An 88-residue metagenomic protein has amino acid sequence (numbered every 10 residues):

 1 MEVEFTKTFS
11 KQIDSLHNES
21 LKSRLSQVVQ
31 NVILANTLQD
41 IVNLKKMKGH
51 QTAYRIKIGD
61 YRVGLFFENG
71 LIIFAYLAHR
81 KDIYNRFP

Functional and structural regions predicted by a protein language model:
M1-E2, V28-Q30, H50, K81-F87: Short, C-terminally biased terminal segments at protein or domain edges
M1-V28: Arg/Lys-rich, positively charged N-terminal/basic patches that mediate binding to nucleic acids
T8, Q39, K48-H50, A75 (+1 more regions): Short, functionally important structural connectors and interaction interfaces within domains
E19-Q39, Y76: A short, compositionally biased N-terminal segment around positions ~18-40 that is enriched in charged/polar residues
Q30-I56: A short, surface-exposed loop/turn module that caps and links secondary-structure elements
I58-R62, F66-P88: Enriched for short, Lys/Arg-rich terminal
